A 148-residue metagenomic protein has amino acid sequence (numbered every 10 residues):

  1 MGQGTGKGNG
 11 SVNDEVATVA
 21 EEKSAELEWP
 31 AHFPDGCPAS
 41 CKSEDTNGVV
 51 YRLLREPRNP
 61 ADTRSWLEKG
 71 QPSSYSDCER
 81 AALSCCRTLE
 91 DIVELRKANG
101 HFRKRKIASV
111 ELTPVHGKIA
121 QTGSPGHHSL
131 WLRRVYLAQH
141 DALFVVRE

Functional and structural regions predicted by a protein language model:
M1-L83, R87-E148: Conserved NAD+-utilizing ADP-ribose enzyme module
